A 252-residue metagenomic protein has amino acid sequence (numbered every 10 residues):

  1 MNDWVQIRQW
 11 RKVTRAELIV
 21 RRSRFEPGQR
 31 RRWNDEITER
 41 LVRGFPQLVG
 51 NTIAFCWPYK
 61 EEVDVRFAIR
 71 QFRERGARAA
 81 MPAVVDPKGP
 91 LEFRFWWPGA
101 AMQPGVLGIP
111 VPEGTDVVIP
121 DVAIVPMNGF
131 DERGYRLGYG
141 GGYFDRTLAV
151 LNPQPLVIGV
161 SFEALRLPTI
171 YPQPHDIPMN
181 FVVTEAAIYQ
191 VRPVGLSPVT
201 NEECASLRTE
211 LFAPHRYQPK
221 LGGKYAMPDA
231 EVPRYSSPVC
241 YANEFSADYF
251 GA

Functional and structural regions predicted by a protein language model:
M1-Q9, V13, V20-R24, V118-V122 (+2 more regions): Surface-exposed, charge/polar-rich loops and edge strands
N2-I119, V239-Y241, F245, Y249-G251: N-terminal active-site beta-alpha-beta segment that forms phosphate/nucleotide-binding and substrate-recognition loops
F55, V125-P126, T184: Redox-cofactor binding/interface segments in oxidoreductases and associated redox assembly factors
P58-E61, N128-E132: Short glycine-rich anion-binding loops that position phosphate/pyrophosphate groups of nucleotides and phosphorylated
E62, D86, F144, A164-L165: Alpha-helix N-cap/helix-start and coil->helix boundary motif
